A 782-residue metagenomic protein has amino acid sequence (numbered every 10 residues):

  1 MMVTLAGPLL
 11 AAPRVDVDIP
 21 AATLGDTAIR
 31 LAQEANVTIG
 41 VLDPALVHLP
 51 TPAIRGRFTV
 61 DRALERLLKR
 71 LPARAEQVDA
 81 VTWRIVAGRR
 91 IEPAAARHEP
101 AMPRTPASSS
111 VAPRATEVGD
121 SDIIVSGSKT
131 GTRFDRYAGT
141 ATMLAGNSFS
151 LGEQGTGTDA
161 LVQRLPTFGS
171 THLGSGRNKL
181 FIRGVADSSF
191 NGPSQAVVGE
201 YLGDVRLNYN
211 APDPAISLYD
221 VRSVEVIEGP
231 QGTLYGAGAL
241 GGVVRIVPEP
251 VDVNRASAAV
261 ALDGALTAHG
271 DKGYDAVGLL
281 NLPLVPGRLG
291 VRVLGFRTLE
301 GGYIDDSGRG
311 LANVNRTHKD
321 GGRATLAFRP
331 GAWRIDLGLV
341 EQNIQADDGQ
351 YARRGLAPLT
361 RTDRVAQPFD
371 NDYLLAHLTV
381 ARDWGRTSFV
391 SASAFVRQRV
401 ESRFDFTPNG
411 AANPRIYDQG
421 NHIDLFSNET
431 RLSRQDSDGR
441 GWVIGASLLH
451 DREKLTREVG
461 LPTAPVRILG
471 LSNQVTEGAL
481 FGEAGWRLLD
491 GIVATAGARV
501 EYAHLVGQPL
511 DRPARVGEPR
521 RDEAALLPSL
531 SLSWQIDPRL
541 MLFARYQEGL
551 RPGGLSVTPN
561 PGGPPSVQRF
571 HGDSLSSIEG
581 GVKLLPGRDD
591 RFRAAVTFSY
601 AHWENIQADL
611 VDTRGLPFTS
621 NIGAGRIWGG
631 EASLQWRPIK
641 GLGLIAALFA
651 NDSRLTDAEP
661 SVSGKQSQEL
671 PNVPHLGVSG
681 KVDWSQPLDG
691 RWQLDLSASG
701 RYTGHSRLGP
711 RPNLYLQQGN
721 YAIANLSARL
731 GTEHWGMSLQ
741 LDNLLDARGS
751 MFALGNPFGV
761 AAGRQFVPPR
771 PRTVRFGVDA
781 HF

Functional and structural regions predicted by a protein language model:
P100-V253, G580: Acidic, small-polar-rich N-terminal luminal/periplasmic segments of exported/outer-membrane proteins
G199, I227, V243-P250, S257-L311 (+6 more regions): Predominantly transmembrane beta-strands of Gram-negative outer membrane beta-barrel pores used for transport
A268-A346, D372-L378, G385, D424 (+5 more regions): Transmembrane beta-barrel wall of Gram-negative outer-membrane proteins
V277, T379-T407, M541-Q547, H571-W628 (+4 more regions): Membrane-embedded beta-barrel scaffold of Gram-negative outer-membrane proteins
R323-R329, V340, L432-Q435, S447-L449 (+3 more regions): Structural signature of Gram-negative outer-membrane beta-barrels, strongest in the C-terminal barrel of TonB-dependent
N343-P358, R399, L449-V459, H504-P509 (+5 more regions): Surface-exposed extracellular loop regions of Gram-negative outer-membrane beta-barrel proteins, predominantly
V443, A494, Y502-A503, A595 (+3 more regions): Gram-negative outer-membrane beta-barrel transporters
L644, R701-G709, R729-F782: C-terminal beta-signal and adjacent terminal beta-strands/loops of Gram-negative outer-membrane beta-barrel proteins
